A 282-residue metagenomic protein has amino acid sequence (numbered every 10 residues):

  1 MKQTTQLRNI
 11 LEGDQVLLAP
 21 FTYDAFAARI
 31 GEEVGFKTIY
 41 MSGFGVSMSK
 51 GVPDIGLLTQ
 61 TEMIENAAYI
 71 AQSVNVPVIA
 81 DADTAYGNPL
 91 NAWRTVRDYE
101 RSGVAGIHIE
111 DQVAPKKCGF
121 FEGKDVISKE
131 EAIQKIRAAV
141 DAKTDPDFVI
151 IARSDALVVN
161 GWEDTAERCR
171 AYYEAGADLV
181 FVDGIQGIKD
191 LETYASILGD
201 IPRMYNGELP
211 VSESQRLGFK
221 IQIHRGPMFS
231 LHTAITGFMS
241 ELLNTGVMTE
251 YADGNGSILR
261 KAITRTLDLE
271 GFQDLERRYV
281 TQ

Functional and structural regions predicted by a protein language model:
K2-H224, S230-S240, R278-Q282: Alpha/beta enzyme core
P227-Q282: Extended, intrinsically disordered, low-complexity segments
